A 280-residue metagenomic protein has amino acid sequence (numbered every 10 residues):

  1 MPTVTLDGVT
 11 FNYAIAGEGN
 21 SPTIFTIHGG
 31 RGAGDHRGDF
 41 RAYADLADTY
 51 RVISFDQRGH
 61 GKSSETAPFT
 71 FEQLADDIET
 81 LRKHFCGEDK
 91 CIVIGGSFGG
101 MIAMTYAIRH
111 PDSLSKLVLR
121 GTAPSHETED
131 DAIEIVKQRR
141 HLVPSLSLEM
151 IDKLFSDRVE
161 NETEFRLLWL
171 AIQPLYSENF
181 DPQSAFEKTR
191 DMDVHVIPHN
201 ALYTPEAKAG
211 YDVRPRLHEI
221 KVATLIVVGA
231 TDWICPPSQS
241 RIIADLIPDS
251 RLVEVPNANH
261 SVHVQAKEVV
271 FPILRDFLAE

Functional and structural regions predicted by a protein language model:
D7-E65: Conserved HGGG/HGGXW glycine-rich cap/lid loop of the alpha/beta-hydrolase fold
A44-D45, I53-G96, P272: Active-site loop/oxyanion-hole signature of alpha/beta-hydrolase fold enzymes
D89-A132: Conserved hydrolase catalytic core segment
L117-F155: Flexible "cap/lid" loop of the alpha/beta hydrolase fold
L146-P215, V222: Alpha/beta-hydrolase
I220, I226-V228: Short beta-strand/loop motif that positions the catalytic acidic residue of the alpha/beta-hydrolase fold
T231-C235: Acidic catalytic loop of the alpha/beta-hydrolase fold
S250-E280: Catalytic active-site module of serine/aspartate enzymes centered on a nucleophile-bearing elbow/loop
